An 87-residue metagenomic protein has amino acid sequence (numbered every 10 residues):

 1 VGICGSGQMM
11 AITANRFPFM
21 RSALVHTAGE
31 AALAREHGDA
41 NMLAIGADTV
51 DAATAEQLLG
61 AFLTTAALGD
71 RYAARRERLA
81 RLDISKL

Functional and structural regions predicted by a protein language model:
G2-D48: Mid-chain, well-packed structural core segment of small domains
A28-L87: C-terminal binding/interaction regions
